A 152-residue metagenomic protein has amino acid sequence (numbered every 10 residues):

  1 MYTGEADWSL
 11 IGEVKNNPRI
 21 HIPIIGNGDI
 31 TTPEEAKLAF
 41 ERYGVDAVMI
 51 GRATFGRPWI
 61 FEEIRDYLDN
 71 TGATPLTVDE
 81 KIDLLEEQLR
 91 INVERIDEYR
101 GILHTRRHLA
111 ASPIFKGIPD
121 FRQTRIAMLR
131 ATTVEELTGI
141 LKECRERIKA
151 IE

Functional and structural regions predicted by a protein language model:
Y2, S9-G26, I30-E152: Alpha/beta catalytic cores of nucleotide-metabolism and tRNA/nucleoside-modifying enzymes
